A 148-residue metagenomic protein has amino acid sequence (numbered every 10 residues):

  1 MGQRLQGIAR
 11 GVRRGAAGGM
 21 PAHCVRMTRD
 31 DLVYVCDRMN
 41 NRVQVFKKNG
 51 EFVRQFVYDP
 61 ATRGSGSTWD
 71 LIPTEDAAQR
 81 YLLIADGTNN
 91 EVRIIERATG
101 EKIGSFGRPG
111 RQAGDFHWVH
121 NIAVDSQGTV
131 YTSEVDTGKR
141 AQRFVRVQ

Functional and structural regions predicted by a protein language model:
M1-Q148: Eukaryotic scaffold repeat domains enriched in small/polar residues
